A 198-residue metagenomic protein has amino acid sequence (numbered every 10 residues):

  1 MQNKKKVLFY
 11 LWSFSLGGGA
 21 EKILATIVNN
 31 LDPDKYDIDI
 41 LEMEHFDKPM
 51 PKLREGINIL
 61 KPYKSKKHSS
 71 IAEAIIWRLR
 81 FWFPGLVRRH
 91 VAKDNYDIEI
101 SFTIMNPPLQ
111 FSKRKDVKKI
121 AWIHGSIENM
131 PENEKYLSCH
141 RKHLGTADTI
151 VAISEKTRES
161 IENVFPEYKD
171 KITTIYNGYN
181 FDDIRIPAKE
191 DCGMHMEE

Functional and structural regions predicted by a protein language model:
F9-G17, N30-A74: N-terminal strand-loop element at the rim of the active site of nucleotide-sugar-dependent glycosyltransferases
W12, K64, T103-I104, I123-I127 (+1 more regions): Histidine-centered beta-alpha loop that forms part of the nucleotide-sugar donor binding/catalytic region in diverse
W77-G85, K118, G125-T146: Nucleotide-sugar donor phosphate/pyrophosphate-binding loop at the beta->alpha transition of glycosyltransferases
G85, Y96-D116: An aromatic- and histidine-rich active-site surface loop
E99-I100, T146-E155: A short beta-strand/loop micro-motif in the catalytic core of glycosyltransferases that engages the nucleotide-sugar
K156, G178: Carbohydrate-associated surface elements
I184-E198: A short helix/loop element that forms part of the nucleotide-sugar donor recognition site in Leloir-type
